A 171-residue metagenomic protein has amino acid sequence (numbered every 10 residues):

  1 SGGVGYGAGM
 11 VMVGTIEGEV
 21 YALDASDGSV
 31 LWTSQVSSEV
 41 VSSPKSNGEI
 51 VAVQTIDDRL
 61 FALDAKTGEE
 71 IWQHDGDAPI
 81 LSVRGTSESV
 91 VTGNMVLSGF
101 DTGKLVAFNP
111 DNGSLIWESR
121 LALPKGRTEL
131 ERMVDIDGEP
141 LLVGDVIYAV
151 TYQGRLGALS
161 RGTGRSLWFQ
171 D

Functional and structural regions predicted by a protein language model:
S1-G7, V30-N47, E70-G93, E118-V143 (+1 more regions): Extracytoplasmic beta-rich repeat domains
G5-V13, E19-A25, L31, A52-V53: Mobile, glycine-rich extracellular loop/lid and propeptide segments that shape or gate substrate/ligand access
T15, T55-I56, F100-D101, T151-Y152: Structural signature of WD-repeat beta-propellers
Y21, F61, V106, G157-A158: WD40 beta-propeller blade core
D24-D27, D64-G68, N109-G113, S160-T163: Short loop/turn segments that connect beta-strands within beta-propeller blades
D101-T102, D137-L167: Beta-propeller domains
